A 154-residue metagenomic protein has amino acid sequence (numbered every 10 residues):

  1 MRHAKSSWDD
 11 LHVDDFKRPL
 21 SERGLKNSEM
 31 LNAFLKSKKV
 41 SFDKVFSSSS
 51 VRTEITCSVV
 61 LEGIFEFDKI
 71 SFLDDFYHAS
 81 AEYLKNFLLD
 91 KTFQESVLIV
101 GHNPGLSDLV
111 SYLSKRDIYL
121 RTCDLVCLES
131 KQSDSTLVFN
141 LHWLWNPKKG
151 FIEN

Functional and structural regions predicted by a protein language model:
M1-D75, A79, L106, D117-L120: Active-site-proximal alpha-helix that buttresses catalytic centers in soluble enzyme cores
F34, V59, G63, D90 (+2 more regions): Active-site catalytic microenvironments for nucleophilic, acid-base chemistry
Y77-L88: Short alpha-helix plus adjacent loop in nuclease-associated cores
D90-L98, N103-C123: Non-DNA-binding regulatory cores of transcription-related proteins, predominantly C-terminal effector-binding
S114-N140, N146-P147: Domain-level recognition of soluble alpha/beta enzyme cores, biased toward histidine phosphatases/phosphomutases
P147-E153: Surface-exposed loop and turn segments in beta-propeller and other repeat-based domains that flank or scaffold
